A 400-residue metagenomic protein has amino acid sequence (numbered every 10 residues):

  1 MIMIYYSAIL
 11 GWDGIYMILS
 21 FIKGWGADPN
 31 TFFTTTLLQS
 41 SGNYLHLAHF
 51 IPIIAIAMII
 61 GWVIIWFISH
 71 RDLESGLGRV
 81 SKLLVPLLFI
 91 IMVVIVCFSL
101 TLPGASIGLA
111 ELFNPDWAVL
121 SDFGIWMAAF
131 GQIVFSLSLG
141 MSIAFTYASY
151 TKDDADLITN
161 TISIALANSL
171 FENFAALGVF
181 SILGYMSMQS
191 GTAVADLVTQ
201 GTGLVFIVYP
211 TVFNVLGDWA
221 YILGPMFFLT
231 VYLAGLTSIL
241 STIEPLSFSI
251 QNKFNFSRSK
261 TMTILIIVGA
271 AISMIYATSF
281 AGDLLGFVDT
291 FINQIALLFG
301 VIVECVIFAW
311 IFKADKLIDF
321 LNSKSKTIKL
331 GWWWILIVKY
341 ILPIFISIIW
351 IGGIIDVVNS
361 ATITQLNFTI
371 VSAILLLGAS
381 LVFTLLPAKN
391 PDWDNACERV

Functional and structural regions predicted by a protein language model:
M1-A8, G42-H49, I59-L83, T146-D156 (+4 more regions): Membrane-water interface regions at transmembrane-helix termini and the short interhelical loops of multi-pass membrane
M1-I4, I56-F67, L84-C97, A167-F174 (+6 more regions): Lipid-exposed faces of alpha-helical membrane segments in multi-pass integral membrane proteins
Y6-T31, F89-F113, S181-Y185, I272 (+4 more regions): Hydrophobic alpha-helical segments and their helix-loop junctions in multi-pass secondary transporters
S7-H70, E74, S106-M127, T199-F206 (+4 more regions): Inter-helical loop and helix-membrane interface segments of multi-pass membrane transporters/permeases
G26-H70, S138-F145, P225-L229, L236-I243 (+3 more regions): Transmembrane alpha-helical segments of multi-pass small-molecule transport proteins
L73, L377-A396: Segments forming glycine/polar-rich beta-alpha architectures that bind adenosine-containing cofactors
G78, K82-L240, F248-I264, V268-G269: Membrane-embedded translocation segments of transport machinery
F254-I266, F291-V371, V400: C-terminal membrane-solvent junction of multi-pass transporters and transport-like membrane proteins
